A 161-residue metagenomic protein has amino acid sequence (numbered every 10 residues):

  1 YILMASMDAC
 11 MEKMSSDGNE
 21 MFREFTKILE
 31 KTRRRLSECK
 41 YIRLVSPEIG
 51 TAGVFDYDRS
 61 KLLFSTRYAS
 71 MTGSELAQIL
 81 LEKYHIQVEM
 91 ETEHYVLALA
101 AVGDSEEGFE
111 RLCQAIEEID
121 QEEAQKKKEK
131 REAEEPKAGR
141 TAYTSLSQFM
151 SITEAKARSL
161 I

Functional and structural regions predicted by a protein language model:
Y1-M11: PLP-dependent aminotransferase class I/II
C10-R33, G108: Structural signature of PLP-dependent enzymes
K31-I161: Conserved C-terminal alpha-helix-loop-beta "cap" of PLP-dependent enzymes that closes/shapes the active-site mouth
